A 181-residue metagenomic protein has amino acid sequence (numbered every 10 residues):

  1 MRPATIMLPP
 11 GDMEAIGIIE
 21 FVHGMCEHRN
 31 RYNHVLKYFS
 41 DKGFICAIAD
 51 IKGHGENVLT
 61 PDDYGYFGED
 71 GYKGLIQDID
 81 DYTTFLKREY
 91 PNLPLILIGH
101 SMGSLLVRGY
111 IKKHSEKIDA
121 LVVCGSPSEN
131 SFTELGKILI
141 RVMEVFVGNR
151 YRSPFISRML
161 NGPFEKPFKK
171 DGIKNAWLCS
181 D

Functional and structural regions predicted by a protein language model:
M1-P10: A short loop-to-beta-strand scaffold at the N-terminal edge of the catalytic core in hydrolase folds
I16, F21-E27: Active-site glycine-rich loops that stabilize anionic/oxyanionic intermediates across multiple enzyme folds
R29-R31, L36-D62: Conserved alpha/beta-hydrolase
F67-K87: Alpha/beta-hydrolase active-site loop
Y90-S101: Alpha/beta-hydrolase fold nucleophile elbow
G99-G109: Glycine-rich nucleophile elbow surrounding the catalytic serine of serine-hydrolase chemistry
G109-D181: Alpha/beta-hydrolase-fold enzymes
